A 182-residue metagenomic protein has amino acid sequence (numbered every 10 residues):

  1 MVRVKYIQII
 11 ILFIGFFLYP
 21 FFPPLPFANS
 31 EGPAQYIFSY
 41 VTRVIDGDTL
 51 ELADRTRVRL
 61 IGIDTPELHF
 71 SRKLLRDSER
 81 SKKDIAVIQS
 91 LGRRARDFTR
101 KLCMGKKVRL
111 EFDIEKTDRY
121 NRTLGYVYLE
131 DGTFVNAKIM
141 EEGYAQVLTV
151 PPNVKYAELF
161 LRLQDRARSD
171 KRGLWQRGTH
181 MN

Functional and structural regions predicted by a protein language model:
V2-N182: Small beta-barrel nucleic-acid-binding modules, primarily SNase/OB-fold domains and secondarily Tudor-like barrels
